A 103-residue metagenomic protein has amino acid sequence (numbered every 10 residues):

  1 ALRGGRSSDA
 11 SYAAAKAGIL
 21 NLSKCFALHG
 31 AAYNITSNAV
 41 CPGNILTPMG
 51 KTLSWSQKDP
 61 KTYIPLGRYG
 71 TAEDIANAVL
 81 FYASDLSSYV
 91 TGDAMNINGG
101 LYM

Functional and structural regions predicted by a protein language model:
A1-G18, S23-A32: Catalytic loop of short-chain dehydrogenase/reductase
L2-R6, L46-P48, N98: Helix N-cap/beta-alpha junction loops of NAD(P)-dependent oxidoreductase domains
S23-K24, A76-V79, A83: Short-chain dehydrogenase/reductase
A31-T36, V90-G92, N98: Short, small/polar-rich loop/turn modules that mediate ligand/substrate recognition or access, typified
A32, A39-I64: A glycine/serine/threonine-rich, flexible loop-to-helix segment that serves as the NAD(P) cofactor-binding "lid"
L46, D85-L86: Catalytic "switch" loops of ABC-type ATPases
I64-I75, L86: A conserved structural motif in NAD(P)-dependent oxidoreductases
G100-M103: Short hydrophobic/aromatic patches at helix-to-coil boundaries
